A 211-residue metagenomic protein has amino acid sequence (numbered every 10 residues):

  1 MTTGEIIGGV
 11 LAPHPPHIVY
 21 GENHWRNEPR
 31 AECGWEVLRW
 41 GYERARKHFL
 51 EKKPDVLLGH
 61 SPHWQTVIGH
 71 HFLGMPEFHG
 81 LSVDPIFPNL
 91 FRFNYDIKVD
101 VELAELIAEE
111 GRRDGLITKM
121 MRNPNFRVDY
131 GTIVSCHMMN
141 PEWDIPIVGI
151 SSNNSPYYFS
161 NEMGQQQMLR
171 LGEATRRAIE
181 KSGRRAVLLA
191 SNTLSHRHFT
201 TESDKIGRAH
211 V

Functional and structural regions predicted by a protein language model:
M1-T3, R44-P54, V134-N140, A174-G183: Short amphipathic alpha-helices and their capping/turn segments at secondary-structure boundaries
T2-E110, D114-T118: A short aromatic-anchored loop/beta-hairpin motif
I18-Y20, H24, H71-L73, H79-G80 (+4 more regions): Active-site His/acidic residue clusters
D55-S61, I150, R184-N192: Beta-strand elements within well-structured catalytic alpha/beta cores of enzymes that handle phosphate/sulfate esters
Q65-G69, D129, S195-T200: Short catalytic/ligand-binding loop motif for oxyanion handling, primarily in non-cytosolic enzymes, centered on
Y95-E173: Cap/lid and interdomain-hinge subdomains that line or gate substrate/regulatory clefts in soluble alpha/beta enzymes
N161-G207: Active-site beta-strand/loop microenvironment that shapes enzyme catalytic pockets
A209-V211: Conserved small/polar residues in nucleotide/adenosyl-binding loops
